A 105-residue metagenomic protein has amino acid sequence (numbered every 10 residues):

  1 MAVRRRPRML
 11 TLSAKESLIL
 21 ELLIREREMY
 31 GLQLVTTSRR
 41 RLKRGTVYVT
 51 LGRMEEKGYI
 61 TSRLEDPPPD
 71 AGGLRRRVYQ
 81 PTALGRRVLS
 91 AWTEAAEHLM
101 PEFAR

Functional and structural regions predicted by a protein language model:
M1-R5, L84-R105: Amphipathic alpha-helical dimerization/coiled-coil segments that flank or bridge DNA-binding/regulatory modules
R6-M9, D66-P68: Short beta-strand/turn micro-motifs at beta-sheet edges
M9-Y48: N-terminal helix-turn-helix DNA-binding core of bacterial DNA-binding proteins
T11, G52, P69-A71: Short secondary-structure boundary/capping segments
V47-K57: Basic amphipathic alpha-helical segments that dock to polyanions
K57-G72, Q80: Beta-hairpin "wing" of winged helix-turn-helix
